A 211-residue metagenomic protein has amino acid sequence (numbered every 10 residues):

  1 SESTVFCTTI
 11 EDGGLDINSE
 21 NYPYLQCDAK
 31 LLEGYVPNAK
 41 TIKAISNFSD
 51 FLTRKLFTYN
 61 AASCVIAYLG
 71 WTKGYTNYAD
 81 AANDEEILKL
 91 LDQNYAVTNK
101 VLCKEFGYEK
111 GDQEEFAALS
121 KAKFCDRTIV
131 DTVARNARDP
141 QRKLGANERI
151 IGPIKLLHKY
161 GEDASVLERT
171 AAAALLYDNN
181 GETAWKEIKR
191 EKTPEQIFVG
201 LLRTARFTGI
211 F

Functional and structural regions predicted by a protein language model:
S1-F211: Substrate/ligand-engaging "lid" and interaction regions
